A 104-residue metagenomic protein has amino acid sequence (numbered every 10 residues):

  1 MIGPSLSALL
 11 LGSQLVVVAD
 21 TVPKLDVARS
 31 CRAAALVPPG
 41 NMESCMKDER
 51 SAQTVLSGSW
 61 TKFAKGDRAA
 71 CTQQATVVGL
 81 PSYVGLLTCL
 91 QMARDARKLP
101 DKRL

Functional and structural regions predicted by a protein language model:
I2-P4, G12-L104: Mitochondrial intermembrane space
